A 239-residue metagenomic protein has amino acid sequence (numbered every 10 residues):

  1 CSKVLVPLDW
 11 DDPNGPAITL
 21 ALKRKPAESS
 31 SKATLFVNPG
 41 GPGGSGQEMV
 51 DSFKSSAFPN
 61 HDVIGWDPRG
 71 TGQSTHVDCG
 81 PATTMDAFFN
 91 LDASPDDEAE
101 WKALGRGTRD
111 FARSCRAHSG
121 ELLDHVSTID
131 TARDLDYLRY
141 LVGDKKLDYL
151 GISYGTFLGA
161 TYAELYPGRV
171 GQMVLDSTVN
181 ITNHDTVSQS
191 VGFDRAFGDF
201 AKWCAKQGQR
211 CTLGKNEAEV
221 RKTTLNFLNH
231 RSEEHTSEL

Functional and structural regions predicted by a protein language model:
C1-E233, S237: Gly/Pro-rich cap/lid or specificity-loop segments adjacent to the active site
